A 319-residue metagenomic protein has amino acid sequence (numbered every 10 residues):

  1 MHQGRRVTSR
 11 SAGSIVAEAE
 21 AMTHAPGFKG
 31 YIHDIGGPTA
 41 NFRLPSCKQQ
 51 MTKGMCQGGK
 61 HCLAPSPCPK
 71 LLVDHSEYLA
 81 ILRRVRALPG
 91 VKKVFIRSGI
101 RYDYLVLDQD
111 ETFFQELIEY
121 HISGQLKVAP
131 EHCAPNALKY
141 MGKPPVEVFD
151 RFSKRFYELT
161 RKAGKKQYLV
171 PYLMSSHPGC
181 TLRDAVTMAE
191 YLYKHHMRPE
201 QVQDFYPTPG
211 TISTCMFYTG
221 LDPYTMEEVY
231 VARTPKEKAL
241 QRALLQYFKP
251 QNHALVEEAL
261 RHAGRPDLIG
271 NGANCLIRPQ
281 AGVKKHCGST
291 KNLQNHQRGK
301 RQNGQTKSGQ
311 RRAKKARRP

Functional and structural regions predicted by a protein language model:
M1-S11: Canonical Radical SAM [4Fe-4S] cluster-binding loop centered on the CxxxCxxC motif and its immediate flanking residues
S9-R10, K139-G142, L182: Short, solvent-exposed loop/turn segments at secondary-structure boundaries
R10-I32, V148-R155, T187-P223, I277: C-terminal, active-site-flanking charged/polar segments
A17-V170, M174-P178: Conserved SAM/AdoMet-binding glycine-rich loop
S46, M55-Q57, C62, S66-S76 (+5 more regions): Radical SAM enzyme [4Fe-4S]-AdoMet core and its adjacent flexible, acidic and glycine-rich loops/tails across
T112-F113, H177-K194: Catalytic cores of alpha/beta
V128, V202, G264: Hydrophobic, well-ordered secondary-structure elements that form the walls of internal hydrophobic environments
P209-P319: Radical SAM enzyme core and accessory elements
